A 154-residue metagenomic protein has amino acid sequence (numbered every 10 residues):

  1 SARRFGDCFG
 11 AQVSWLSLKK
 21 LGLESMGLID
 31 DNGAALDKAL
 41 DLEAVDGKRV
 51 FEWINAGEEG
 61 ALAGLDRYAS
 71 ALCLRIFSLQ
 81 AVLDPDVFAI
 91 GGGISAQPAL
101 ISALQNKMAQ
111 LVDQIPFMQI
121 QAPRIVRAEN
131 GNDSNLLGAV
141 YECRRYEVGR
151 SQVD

Functional and structural regions predicted by a protein language model:
R4-D154: ATP-binding/phosphotransfer module of carbohydrate and carboxylate kinases, centering on a glycine-rich
